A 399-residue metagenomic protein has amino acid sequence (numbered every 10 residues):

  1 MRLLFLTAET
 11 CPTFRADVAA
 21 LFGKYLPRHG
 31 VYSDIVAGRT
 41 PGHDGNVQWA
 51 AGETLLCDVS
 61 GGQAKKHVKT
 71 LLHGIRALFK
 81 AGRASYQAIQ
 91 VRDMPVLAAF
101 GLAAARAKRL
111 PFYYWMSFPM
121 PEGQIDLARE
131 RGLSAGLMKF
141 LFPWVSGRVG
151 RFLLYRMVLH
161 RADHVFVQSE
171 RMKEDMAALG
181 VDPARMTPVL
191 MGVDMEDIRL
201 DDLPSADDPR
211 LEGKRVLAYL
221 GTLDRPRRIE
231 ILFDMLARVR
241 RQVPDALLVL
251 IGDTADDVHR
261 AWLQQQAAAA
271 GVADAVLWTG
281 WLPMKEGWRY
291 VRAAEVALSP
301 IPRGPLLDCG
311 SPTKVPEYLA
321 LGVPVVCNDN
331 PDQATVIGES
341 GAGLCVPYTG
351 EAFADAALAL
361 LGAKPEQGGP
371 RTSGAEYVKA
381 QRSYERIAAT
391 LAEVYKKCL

Functional and structural regions predicted by a protein language model:
M1-Q48, A84, V239: N-terminal subdomain of nucleotide-sugar transferases
L4, R210-L236, V249, R371: Conserved donor-binding/catalytic core segment of Leloir-type glycosyltransferases
I75-F79, A99, A103-A107, F118-P121 (+1 more regions): Membrane-proximal helix-turn-helix segments that form the acceptor-binding/catalytic region of lipid-linked
D163, V291-D308, V323: Acidic donor-binding loop of glycosyltransferase active sites
R171, G192: Carbohydrate-associated surface elements
L203, Y348, P365-K396: A charged, aromatic-enriched C-terminal amphipathic alpha-helix characteristic of glycosyltransferases across folds
I251-G252, R260-R289: Nucleotide-activated donor-binding/catalytic signature segment of Leloir-type glycosyltransferases, i.e., the conserved
E339-E351, A359-P365: Conserved acidic donor-binding segment of nucleotide-sugar-dependent glycosyltransferases
